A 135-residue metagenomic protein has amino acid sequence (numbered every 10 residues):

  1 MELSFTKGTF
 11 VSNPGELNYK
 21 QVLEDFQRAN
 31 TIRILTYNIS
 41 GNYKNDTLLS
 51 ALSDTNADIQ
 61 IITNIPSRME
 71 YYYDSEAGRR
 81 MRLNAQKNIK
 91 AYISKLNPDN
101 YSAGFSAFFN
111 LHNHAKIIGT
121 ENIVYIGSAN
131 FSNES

Functional and structural regions predicted by a protein language model:
M1-S4: Conserved P-loop NTPase mechanochemical-coupling segment
G8, I59, V124: A broad, low-specificity signal marking well-ordered, structured residues that form hydrophobic/aromatic
G8, Y101-F105: Short, conserved active-site loop motifs that form the nucleotide-linked donor/cofactor pocket
G8-L23: A short, well-structured beta->alpha microelement
S12-E16, G41-N42, A107: A conditional alpha-helix N-cap/helix-loop micro-motif detector
G15-Y19, R68-M69, L111-I117: A short acidic, often aromatic-flanked loop/helix-cap motif at beta-alpha or helix-coil junctions that lines enzyme
Y19-N100: Primarily the HKD phosphodiesterase
I32, F105-S135: HKD (HxKxxxxD) catalytic microenvironment of the phospholipase D
